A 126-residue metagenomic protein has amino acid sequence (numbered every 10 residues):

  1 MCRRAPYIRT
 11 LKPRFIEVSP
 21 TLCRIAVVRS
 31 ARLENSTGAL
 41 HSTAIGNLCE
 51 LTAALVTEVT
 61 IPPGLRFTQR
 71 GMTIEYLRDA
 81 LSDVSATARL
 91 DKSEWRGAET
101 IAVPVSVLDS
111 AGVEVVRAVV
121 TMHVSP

Functional and structural regions predicted by a protein language model:
M1-A26, R32: Non-catalytic linker/capping segments at the edges of enzyme domains
I8-T10, P20, L40, L48 (+3 more regions): Short connector loops at helix/strand junctions that flank enzyme active sites, especially segments positioning acidic
R14, A26-V28, E75, T121-H123: Generic structural detector for well-ordered beta-strands
I25, R29, P63, W95-R96: Extended interaction regions within the primary functional domain
I25, R70-M72, A86, I101-V103 (+1 more regions): Hydrophobic residues positioned within well-ordered beta-strands of beta-sheet architectures
V28, R32-V59: A short mixed-secondary-structure module that forms the rim of ligand-binding clefts
L55-D91: Hydrophobic beta-strand-centered segment that forms part of the acyl-chain substrate-binding groove
A80-L81, D91-P126: HotDog/MaoC-like acyl-thioester-processing domains
